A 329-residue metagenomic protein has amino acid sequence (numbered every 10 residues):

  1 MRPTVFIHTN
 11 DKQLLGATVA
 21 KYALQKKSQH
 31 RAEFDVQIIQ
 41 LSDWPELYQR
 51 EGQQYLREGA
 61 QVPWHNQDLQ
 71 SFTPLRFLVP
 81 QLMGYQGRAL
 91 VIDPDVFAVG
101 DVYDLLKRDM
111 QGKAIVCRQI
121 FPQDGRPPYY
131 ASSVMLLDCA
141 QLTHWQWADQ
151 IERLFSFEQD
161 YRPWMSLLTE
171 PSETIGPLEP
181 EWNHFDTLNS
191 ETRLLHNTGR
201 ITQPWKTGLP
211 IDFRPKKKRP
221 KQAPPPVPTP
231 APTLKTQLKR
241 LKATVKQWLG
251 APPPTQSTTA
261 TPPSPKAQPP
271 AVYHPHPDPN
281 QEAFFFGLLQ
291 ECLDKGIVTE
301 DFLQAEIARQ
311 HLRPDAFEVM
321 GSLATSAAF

Functional and structural regions predicted by a protein language model:
M1-P3, T9-K12, V36-I38, R50-Q54 (+1 more regions): A glycosyltransferase accessory/donor-loop signature
A23-A32: Short, acidic, metal-binding catalytic loop of nucleotide-sugar glycosyltransferases
A32, R76, I92, Y130-S133 (+1 more regions): Residues that flank catalytic or metal-binding motifs in active/ligand-binding sites
E33-L82: Active-site-proximal specificity loops/subdomain of glycosyltransferases
P74-I120, P127, L136-C139: GT-A fold catalytic core of metal-dependent nucleotide-sugar glycosyltransferases, centered on the diacidic
V79, I115, S132-L136, I175-P177 (+1 more regions): Conserved hydrophobic/aromatic beta-strand scaffold that supports enzyme active sites
K107-M165: Conserved catalytic core of nucleotide-sugar-dependent glycosyltransferases
